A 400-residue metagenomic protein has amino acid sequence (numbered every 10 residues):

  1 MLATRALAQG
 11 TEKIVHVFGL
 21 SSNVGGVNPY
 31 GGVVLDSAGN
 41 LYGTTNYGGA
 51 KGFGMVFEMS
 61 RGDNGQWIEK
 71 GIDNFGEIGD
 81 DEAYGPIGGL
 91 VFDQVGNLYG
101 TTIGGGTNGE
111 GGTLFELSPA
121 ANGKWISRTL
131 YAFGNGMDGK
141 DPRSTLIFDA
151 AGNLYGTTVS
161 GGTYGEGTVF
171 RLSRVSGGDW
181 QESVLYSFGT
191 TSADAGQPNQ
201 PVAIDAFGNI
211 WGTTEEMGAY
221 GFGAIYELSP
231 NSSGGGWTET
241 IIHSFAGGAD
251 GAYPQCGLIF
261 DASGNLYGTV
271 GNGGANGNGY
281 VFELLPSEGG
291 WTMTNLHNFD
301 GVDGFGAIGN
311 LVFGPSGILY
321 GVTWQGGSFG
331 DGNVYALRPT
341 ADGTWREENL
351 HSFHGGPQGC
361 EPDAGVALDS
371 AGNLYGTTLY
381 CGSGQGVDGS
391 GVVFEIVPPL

Functional and structural regions predicted by a protein language model:
M1-L400: Extracellular beta-propeller repeat domains
